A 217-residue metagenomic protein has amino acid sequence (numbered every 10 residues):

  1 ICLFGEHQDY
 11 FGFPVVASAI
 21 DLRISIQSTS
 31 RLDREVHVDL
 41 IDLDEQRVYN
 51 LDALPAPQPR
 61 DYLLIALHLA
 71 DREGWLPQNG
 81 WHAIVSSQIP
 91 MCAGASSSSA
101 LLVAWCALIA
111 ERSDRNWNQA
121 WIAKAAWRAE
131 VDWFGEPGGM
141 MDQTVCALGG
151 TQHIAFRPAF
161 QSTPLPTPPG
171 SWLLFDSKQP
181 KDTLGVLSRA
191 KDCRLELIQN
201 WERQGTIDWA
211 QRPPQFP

Functional and structural regions predicted by a protein language model:
I1, S25-D61, L69-R72, V145 (+1 more regions): C-terminal nucleotide
I1-S99, V103-Q119, G138, L148-T151: ATP-binding N-lobe of GHMP and related small-molecule kinases
I65, L69, A104, L108 (+4 more regions): Alpha-helical scaffold segments in soluble metabolic enzymes
P90-G94, A126-E136, S171-D176, E196-Q204: Short, mixed-charge aromatic SLiMs
E111, D132-G135, K181: General structural signal for alpha-helix termini and helix-helix connectors
N116-T167: Alpha/beta catalytic cores of group-transfer enzymes, especially the acyltransferase/condensing modules of polyketide
